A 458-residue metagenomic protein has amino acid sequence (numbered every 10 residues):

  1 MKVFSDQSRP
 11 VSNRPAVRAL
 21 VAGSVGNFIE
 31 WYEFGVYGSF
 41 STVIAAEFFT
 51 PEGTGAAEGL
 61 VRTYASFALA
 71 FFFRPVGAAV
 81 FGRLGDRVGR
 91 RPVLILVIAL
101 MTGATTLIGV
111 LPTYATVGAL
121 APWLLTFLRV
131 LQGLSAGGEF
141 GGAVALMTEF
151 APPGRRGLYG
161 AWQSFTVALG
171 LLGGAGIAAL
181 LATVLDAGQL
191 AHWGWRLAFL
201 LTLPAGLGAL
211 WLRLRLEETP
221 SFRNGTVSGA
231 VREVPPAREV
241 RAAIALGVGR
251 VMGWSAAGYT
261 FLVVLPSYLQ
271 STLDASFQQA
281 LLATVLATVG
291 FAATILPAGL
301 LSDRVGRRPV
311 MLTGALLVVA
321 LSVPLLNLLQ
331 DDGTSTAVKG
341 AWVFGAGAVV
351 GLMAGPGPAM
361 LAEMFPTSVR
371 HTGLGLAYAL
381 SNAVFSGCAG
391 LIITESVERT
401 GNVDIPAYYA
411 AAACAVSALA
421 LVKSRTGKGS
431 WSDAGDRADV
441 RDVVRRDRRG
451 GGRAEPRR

Functional and structural regions predicted by a protein language model:
G38, R241-G290, S386-G390: Extracytoplasmic gate region of multi-pass secondary transporters
S41-P75: Extracellular/periplasmic helix-loop-helix junction of adjacent transmembrane segments in MFS-like secondary
A78-G89, I295-R307: Helix-to-loop junctions at the C-terminal end of transmembrane segments in multipass secondary transporters
R87-I98, R304-A315: Cytoplasmic membrane-interface "Motif A"-like loop-to-helix N-cap segments of 12-TM Major Facilitator Superfamily
A99-G118, L316-G333: C-terminal ends and interior cores of transmembrane alpha-helices in multi-pass membrane transporters/permeases
L158-A182, A205, Y378-A389: Glycine-rich segments within core transmembrane alpha-helices of 12-TM secondary carriers
A209-L216, A412-V440: Multi-pass alpha-helical transporter architecture, strongest for 12-TM Major Facilitator/SLC carriers used
S368-R399: A late C-terminal transmembrane helix in Major Facilitator Superfamily
